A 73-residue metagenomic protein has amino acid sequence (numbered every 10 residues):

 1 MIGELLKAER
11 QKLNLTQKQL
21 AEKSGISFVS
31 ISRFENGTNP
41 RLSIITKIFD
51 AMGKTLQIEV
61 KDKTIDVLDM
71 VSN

Functional and structural regions predicted by a protein language model:
E4-Q19: Short basic helix-loop element that most often maps to the first helix and adjoining turn of HTH DNA-binding modules
Q11, E22, D50: Alpha-helical residues within the helix-turn-helix
L15-S32: Short alpha-helical DNA-recognition segment
S43-E59: DNA major-groove recognition helix of helix-turn-helix/homeodomain DNA-binding modules
Q57-N73: Short, charged recognition helix plus adjacent turn of helix-turn-helix-like nucleic-acid-binding domains
